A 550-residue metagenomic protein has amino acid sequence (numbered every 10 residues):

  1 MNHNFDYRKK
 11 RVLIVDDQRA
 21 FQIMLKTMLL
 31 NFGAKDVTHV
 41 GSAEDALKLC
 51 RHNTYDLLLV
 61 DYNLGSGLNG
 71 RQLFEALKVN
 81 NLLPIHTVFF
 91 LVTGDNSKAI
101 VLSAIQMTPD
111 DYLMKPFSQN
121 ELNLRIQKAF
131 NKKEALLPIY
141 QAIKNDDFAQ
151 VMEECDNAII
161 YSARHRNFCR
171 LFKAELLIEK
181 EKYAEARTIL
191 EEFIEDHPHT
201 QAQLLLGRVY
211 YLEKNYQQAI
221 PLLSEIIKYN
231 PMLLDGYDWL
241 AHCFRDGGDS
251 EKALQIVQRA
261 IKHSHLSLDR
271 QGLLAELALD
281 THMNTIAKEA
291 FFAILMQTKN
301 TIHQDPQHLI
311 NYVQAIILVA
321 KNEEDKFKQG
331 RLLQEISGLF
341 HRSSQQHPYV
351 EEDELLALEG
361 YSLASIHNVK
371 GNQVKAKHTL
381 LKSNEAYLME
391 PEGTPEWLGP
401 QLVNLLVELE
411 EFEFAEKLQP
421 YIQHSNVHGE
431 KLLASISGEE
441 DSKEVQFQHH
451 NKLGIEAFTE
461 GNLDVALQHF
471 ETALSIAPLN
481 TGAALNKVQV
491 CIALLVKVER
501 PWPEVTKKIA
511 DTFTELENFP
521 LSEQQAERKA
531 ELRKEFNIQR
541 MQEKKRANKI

Functional and structural regions predicted by a protein language model:
R8-A20, L25-L29: Conserved acidic segment of CheY-like receiver
A34-A43, L49: Short hydrophobic/Thr-rich beta-strand motif most characteristic of the beta2 strand and flanking loop of CheY-like
V60-K78, I85: Conserved phosphotransfer microenvironments
R71-Q72, I85, D95-D111: Alpha4 helix (beta4-alpha4-beta5 surface) of REC/receiver domains from two-component response regulators
K115: A Lys-centered signature of the CheY-like receiver
F130-K182: CheY-like receiver
R187-V407, F412, K431-S435, E440-T459 (+2 more regions): Flexible loop/N-cap segments at domain edges
